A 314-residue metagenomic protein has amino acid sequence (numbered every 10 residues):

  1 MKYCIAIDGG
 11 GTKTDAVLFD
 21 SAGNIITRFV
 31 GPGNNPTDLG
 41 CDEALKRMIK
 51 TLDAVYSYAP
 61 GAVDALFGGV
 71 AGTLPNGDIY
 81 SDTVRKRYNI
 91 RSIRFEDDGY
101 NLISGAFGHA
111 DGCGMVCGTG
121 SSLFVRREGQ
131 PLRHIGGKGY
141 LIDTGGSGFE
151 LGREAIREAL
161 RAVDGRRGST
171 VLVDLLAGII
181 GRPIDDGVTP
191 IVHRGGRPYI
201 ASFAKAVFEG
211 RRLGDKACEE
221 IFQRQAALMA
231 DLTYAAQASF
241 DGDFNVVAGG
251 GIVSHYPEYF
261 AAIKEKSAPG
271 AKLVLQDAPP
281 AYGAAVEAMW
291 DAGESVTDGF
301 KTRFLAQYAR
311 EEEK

Functional and structural regions predicted by a protein language model:
M1-V63, T83-R85, A106-C113, R157-K314: ATP-binding/phosphotransfer module of carbohydrate and carboxylate kinases, centering on a glycine-rich
T12, N34-T37, A71-L74, Y100-N101: Short active-site-proximal "capping" loops at secondary-structure junctions
A65, S92-R94, N245: Proline-centered loop/turn at the N-terminus of a beta-strand
G68: Active-site donor-binding segments of glycosyltransferases and PAPS-dependent sulfotransferases
T73-T170, L305, A309-K314: Phosphate-binding/catalytic loop of phosphoryl-transfer enzymes
